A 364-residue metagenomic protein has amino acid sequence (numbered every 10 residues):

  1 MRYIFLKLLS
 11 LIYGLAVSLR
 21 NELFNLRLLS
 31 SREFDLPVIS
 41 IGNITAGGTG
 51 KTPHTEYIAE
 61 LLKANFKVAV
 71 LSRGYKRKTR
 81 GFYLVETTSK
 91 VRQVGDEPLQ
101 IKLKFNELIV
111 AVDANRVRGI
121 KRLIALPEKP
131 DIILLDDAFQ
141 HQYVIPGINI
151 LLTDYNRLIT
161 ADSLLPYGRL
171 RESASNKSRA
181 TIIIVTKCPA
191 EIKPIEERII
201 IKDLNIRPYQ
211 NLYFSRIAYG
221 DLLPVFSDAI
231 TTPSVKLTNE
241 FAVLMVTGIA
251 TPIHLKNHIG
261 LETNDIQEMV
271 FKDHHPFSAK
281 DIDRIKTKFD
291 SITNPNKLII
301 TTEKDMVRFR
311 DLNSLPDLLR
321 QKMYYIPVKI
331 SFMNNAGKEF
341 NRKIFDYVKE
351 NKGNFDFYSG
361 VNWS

Functional and structural regions predicted by a protein language model:
M1-P37, Y347, N351, F355: A transmembrane-helix-recognition feature enriched in membrane-embedded lipid enzymes and envelope glyco-/phospholipid
I12, T52, I101, D136 (+4 more regions): Residue-level signal for inorganic ion chemistry
N21-T87, P189-E191: Walker A (P-loop) phosphate-binding motif
A69-L71, L151, A242-V246: Conserved beta-strand elements of the Class I
Y75-Q210, F214: Phosphate/Mg2+-binding loops and adjacent switch elements in nucleotide/diphosphate-handling enzyme cores
I159-P295, Y358-S364: C-terminal accessory "lid"/substrate-recognition subdomains
G220, K272-P276, L318-K349: Short, flexible loop segments at boundaries between secondary-structure elements
N296-K304: Acidic beta-strand-to-loop metal/phosphate-binding motif
